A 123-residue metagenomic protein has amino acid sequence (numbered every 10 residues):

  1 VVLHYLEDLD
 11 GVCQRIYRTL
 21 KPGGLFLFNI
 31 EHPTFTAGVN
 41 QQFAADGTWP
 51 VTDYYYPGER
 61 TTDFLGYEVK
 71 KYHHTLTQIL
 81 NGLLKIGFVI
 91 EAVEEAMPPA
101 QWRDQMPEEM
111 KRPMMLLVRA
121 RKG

Functional and structural regions predicted by a protein language model:
V1-D10: A short SAM/SAH-binding and catalytic strip from SAM-dependent methyltransferases
D10-L25: A short glycine-rich, Lys/Arg-flanked "PGG" loop and its adjoining helix->strand segment in the class I
L25-G58: Conserved class I S-adenosyl-L-methionine
I30, T34-A37, Q41, D63-Q78: Acceptor-substrate binding/catalytic loop of class I
P33-T34, A96-P98: Conserved beta-strand edge residues that scaffold enzyme active sites
W49-D63, Q101-R112: Accessory recognition modules or surfaces
E59, K70-E94: Short alpha-helix
I86-F88, R103-G123: Core SAM-dependent methyltransferase catalytic element
